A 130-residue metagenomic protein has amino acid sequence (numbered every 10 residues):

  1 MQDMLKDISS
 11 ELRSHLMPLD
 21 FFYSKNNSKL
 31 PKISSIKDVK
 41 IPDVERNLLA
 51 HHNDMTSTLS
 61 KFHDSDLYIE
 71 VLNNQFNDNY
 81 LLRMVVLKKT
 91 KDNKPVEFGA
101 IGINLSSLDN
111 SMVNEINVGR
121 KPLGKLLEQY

Functional and structural regions predicted by a protein language model:
M1-L82, V86-Y130: N-terminal domain-onset segments
